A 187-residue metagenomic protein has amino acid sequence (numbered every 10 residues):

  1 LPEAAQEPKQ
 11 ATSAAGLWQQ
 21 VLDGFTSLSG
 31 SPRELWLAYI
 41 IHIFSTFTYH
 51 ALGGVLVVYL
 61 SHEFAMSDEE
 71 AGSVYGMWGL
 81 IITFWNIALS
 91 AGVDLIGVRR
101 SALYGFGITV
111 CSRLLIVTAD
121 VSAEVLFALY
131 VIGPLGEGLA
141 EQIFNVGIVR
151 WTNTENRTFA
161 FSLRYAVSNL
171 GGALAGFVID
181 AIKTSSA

Functional and structural regions predicted by a protein language model:
I43, S112, A123-A140: Hydrophobic core of transmembrane alpha-helices in multi-pass small-molecule transporters, especially MFS/SLC-type
G54-E70: Short amphipathic helix-loop junctions that connect adjacent transmembrane helices in Major Facilitator Superfamily/SLC
L56, L139-N153: Intracellular juxtamembrane helix-capping segments at the cytosolic ends of symmetry-related transmembrane helices
S73-A91: Central cavity-lining transmembrane alpha-helices of secondary-active solute carriers, predominantly the Major
W85-V98, K183: Helix-to-loop junctions at the C-terminal end of transmembrane segments in multipass secondary transporters
G107-S122: C-terminal ends and interior cores of transmembrane alpha-helices in multi-pass membrane transporters/permeases
T158-T184: Glycine-rich segments within core transmembrane alpha-helices of 12-TM secondary carriers
